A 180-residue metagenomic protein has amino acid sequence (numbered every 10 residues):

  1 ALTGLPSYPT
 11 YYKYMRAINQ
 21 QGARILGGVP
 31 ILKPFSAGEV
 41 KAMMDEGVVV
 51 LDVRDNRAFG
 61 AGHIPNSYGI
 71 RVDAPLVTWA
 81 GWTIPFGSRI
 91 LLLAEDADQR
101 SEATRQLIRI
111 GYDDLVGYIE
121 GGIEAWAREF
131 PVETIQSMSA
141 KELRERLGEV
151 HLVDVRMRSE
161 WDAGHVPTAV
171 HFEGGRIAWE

Functional and structural regions predicted by a protein language model:
A1-L93, A97-G117: Accessory terminal helices/loops
S88-L91, S101-Q106, I110, D114-E180: C-terminal structured domain segments across diverse proteins
